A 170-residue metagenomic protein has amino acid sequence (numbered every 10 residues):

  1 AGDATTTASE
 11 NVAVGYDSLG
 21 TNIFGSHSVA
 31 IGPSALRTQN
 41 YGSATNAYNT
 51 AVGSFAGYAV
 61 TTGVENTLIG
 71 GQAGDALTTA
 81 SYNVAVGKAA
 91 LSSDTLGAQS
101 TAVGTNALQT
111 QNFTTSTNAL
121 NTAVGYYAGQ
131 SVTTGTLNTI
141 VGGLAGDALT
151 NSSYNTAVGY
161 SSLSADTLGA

Functional and structural regions predicted by a protein language model:
A1-A170: Glycine- and small/polar-enriched repetitive beta-structure motifs of secreted/surface proteins
